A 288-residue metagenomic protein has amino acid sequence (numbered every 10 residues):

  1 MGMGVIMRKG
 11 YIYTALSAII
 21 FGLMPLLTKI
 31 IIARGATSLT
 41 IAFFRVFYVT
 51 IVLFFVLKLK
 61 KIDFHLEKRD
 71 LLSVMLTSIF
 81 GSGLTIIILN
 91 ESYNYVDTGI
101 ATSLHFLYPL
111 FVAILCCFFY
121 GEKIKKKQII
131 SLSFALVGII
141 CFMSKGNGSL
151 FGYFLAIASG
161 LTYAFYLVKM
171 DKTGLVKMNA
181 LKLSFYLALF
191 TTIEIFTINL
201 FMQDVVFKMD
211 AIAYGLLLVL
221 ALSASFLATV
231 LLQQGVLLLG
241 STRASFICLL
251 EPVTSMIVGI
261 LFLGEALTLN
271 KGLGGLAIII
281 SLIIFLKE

Functional and structural regions predicted by a protein language model:
M1-T40, F44, G146-K172, I193: Glycine-/small-residue-enriched transmembrane alpha-helix faces in small-molecule transporters and effluxers
M7, V46, F55-K58, I130 (+1 more regions): C-terminal-most transmembrane helix of multi-pass membrane proteins
L16-L23, L27, V56, S73-Y95 (+6 more regions): Hydrophobic alpha-helical transmembrane segments of multi-pass membrane transport proteins, especially secondary
G22-L23, F47-I51, L136, L189-I193 (+2 more regions): Small-residue-rich packing faces within the transmembrane alpha-helices of Major Facilitator Superfamily
I31, I41, R45, S92 (+7 more regions): Hydrophobic/aromatic residues within transmembrane alpha-helices of multi-pass small-molecule transporters
A33-L84, F111-V112, T162-K169, S184-Q203 (+1 more regions): Transmembrane alpha-helices of multi-pass small-molecule transport proteins
T40-A42, V46-T50, L89-K123, S159 (+1 more regions): Specific alpha-helical transmembrane segments that line the substrate/conduction pathway and gating interfaces
L53, L115, I124-M143, G160 (+2 more regions): Hydrophobic transmembrane alpha-helices of multi-pass small-molecule transport proteins
